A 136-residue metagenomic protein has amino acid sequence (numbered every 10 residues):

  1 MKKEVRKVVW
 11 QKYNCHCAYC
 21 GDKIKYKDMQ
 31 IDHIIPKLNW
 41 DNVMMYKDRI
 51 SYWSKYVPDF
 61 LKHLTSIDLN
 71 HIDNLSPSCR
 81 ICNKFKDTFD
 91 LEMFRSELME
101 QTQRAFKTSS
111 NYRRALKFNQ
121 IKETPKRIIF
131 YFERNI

Functional and structural regions predicted by a protein language model:
M1-V8, K12, D22-I24, V43-S76 (+1 more regions): Extended charged
H16, Q30, S78: The −1 position to Zn-ligating cysteines in a subset of zinc-ribbon hairpins
K27: Residue-level signal for beta-strand positions within conserved beta-sheet cores that form or flank
Q30-P36: Histidine-centered catalytic micro-motifs used for acid/base chemistry in nuclease and nucleotide-processing active
N39: Conserved catalytic/switch belt of AAA+ P-loop NTPases
